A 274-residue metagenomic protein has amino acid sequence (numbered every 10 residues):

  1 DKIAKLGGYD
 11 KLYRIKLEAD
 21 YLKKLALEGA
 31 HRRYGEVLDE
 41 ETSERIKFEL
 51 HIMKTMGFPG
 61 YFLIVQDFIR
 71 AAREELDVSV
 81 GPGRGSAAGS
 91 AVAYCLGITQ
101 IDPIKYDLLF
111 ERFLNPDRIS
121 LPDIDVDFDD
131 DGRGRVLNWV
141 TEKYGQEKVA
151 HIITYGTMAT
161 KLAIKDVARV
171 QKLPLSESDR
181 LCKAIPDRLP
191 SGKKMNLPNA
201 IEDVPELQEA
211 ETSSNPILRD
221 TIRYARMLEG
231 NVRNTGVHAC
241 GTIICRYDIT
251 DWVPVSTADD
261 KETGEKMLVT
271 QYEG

Functional and structural regions predicted by a protein language model:
D1-G274: Alpha-helical scaffold/interaction cores of sigma-54-like transcription cofactors and many family A DNA polymerases
